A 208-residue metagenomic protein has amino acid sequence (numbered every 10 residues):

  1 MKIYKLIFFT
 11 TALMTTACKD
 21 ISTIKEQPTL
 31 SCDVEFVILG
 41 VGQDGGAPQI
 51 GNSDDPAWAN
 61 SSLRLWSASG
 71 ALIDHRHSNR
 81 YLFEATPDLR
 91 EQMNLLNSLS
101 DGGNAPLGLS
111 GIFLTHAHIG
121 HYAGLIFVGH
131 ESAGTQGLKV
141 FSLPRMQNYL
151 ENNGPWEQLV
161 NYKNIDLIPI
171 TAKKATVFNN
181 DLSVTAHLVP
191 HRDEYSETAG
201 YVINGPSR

Functional and structural regions predicted by a protein language model:
K2-F9: Sec-dependent signal peptide recognition, specifically the positively charged N-region followed immediately by
T10-A12, K25: Residue-level signal for mature regions of secreted extracellular proteins and peptides
T15-A17: C-terminal motif of bacterial Sec signal peptides marking the signal peptidase cleavage site
D20-R208: Binuclear metal-dependent hydrolase catalytic cores
